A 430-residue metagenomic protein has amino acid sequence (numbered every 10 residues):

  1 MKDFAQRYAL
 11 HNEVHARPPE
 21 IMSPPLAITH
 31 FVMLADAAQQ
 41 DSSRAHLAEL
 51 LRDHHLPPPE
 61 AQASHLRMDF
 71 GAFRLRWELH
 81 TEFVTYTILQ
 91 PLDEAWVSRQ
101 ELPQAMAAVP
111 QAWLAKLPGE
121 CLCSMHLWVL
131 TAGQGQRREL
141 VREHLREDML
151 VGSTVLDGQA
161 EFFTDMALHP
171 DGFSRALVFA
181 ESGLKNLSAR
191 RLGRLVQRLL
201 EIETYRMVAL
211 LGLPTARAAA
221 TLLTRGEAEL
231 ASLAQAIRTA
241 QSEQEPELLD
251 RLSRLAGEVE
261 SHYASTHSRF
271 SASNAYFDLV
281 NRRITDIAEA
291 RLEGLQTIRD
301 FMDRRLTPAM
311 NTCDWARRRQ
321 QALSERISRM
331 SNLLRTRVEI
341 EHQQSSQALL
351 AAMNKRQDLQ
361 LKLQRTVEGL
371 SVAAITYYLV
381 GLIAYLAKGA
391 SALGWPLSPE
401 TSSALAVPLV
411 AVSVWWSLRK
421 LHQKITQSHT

Functional and structural regions predicted by a protein language model:
M1-C123: N-terminal pre-transmembrane cytosolic regions of membrane proteins
P19, L211-P214, A218, S261 (+1 more regions): Conserved aromatic-histidine-acidic binding/catalytic patches
L89-R251, G257: Extended alpha-helical interaction modules
L168-K185, A216-L223, E227, H262-I287 (+1 more regions): Short, positively charged
S232, L279, P308, W315 (+1 more regions): Cytosol-facing regions at membranes
L255-V380: Membrane-associated alpha-helical segments
D358-T430: Alpha-helical transmembrane anchor segments
